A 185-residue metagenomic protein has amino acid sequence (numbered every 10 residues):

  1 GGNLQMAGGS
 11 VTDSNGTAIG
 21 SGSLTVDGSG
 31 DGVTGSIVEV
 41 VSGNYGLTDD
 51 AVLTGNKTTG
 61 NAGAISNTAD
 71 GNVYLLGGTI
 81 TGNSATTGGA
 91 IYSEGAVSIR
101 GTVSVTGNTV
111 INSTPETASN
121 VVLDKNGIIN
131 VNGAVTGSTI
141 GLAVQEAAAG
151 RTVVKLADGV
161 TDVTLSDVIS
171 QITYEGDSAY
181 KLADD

Functional and structural regions predicted by a protein language model:
G1, Q5, S21-V41, K57-T68 (+2 more regions): Extracellular beta-strand/beta-solenoid scaffold signature
N3, G8-S10, G16, S23 (+11 more regions): Detector for repetitive beta-architecture
L4-M6, V11, G16-I19, L24-V26 (+7 more regions): Extended hydrophobic/Leu-rich segments
Q5, T12-S14, I19, G32 (+11 more regions): Residues in flexible loops and secondary-structure boundaries
V11-T12, L24-V26, V52-L53, T58 (+7 more regions): Beta-rich extracellular carbohydrate-active architectures
S21, R100-N108, N112-D185: Extracellular/surface-exposed low-complexity segments
